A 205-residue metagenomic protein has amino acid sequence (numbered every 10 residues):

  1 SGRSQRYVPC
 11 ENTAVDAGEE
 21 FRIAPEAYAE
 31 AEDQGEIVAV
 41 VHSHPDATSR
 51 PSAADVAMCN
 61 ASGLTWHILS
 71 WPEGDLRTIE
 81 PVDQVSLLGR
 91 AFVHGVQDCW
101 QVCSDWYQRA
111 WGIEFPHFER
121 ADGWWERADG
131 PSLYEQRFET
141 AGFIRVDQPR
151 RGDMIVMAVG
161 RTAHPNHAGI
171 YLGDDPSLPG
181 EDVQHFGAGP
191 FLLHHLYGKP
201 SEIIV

Functional and structural regions predicted by a protein language model:
S1-A39, P45-V82: Conserved beta-strand-loop surface patch within small alpha/beta domains used for substrate/adaptor or ligand engagement
L88-V93: Second-shell loop/turn segments in exported
H94-A110: Active-site nucleophilic cysteine motif
Y107-W111, F115, G173: Hydrophobic/aromatic-lined pockets within catalytic cores
G112-W124: Short acidic alpha-helical/loop segments enriched in Asp/Glu that coordinate divalent cations
D122-E202: ...with weaker cross-activation on analogous glycine-rich loops/strands in unrelated enzymes
